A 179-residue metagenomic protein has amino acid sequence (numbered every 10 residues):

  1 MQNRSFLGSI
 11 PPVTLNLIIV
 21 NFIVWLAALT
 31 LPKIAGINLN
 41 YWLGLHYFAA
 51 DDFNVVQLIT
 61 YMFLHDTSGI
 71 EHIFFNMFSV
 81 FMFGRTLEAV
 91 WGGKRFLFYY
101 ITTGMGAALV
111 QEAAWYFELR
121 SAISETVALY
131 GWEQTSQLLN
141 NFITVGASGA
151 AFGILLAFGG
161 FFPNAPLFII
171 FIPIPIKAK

Functional and structural regions predicted by a protein language model:
M1-K179: A detector for small-residue-rich transmembrane helices and their helix-helix packing motifs
